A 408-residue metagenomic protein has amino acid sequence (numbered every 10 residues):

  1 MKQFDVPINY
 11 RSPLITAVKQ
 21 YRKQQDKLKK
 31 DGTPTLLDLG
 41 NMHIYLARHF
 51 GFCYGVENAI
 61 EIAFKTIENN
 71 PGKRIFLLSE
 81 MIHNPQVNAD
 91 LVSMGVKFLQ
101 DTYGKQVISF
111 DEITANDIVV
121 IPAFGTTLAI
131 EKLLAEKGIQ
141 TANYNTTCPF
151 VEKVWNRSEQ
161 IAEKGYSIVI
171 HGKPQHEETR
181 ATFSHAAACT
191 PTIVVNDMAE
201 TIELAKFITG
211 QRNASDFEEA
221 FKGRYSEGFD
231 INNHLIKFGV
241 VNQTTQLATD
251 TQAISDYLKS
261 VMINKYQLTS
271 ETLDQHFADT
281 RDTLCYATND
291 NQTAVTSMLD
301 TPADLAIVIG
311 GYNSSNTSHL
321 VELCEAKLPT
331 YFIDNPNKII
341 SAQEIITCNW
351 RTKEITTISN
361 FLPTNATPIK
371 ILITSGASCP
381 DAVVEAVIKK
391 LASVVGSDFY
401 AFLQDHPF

Functional and structural regions predicted by a protein language model:
M1-F408: The feature marks the mature, well-folded catalytic cores of soluble enzymes
